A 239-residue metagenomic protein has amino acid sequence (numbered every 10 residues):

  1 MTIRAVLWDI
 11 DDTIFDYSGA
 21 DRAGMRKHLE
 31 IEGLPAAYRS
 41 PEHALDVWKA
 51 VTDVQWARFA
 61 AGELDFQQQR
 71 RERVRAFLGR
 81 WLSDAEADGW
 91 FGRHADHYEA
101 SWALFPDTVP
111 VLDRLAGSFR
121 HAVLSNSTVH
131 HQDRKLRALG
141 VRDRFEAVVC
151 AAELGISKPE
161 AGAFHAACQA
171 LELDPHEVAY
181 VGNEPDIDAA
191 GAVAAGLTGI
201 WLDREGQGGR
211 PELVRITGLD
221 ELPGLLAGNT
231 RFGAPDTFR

Functional and structural regions predicted by a protein language model:
M1-V6, G19, A85, V109 (+2 more regions): Asp-based, Mg2+/Mn2+-dependent phosphohydrolase catalytic module
T2-P106: N-terminal helical cap/lid subdomain that shapes the substrate entry/recognition surface in HAD-like hydrolases
R58-A60, D96-H97, G117-S118, V148-C150 (+1 more regions): A short, structure-level motif marking secondary-structure boundaries and short turns
G79-S83, R120, R137: Amphipathic alpha-helical interaction elements
W90-D113, H121, G218-P223: C-terminal intrinsically disordered extensions
S118-F119, G196: Glycine-centered short loops/turns at secondary-structure junctions
